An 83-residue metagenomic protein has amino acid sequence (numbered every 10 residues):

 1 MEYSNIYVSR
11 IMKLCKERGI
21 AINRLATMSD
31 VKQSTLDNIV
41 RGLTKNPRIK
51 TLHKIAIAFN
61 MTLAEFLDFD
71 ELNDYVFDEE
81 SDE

Functional and structural regions predicted by a protein language model:
M1-A21: A short, Lys/Arg-rich alpha-helix, primarily the initiator
N5-S9, Q33, R48-L52: Short alpha-helical elements of helix-turn-helix
C15, A26, A56: The alpha-helix within a helix-turn-helix
G19-I39: Short alpha-helical DNA-recognition segment
N38, K45, L67-E83: Short, charged recognition helix plus adjacent turn of helix-turn-helix-like nucleic-acid-binding domains
K50-E65: DNA major-groove recognition helix of helix-turn-helix/homeodomain DNA-binding modules
